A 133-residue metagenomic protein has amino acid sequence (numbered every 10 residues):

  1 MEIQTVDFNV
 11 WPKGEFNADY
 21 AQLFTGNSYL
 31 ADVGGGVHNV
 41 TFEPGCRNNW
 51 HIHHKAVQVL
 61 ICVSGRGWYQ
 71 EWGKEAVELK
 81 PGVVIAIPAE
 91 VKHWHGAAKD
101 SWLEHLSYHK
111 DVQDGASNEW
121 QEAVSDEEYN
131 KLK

Functional and structural regions predicted by a protein language model:
M1-G35, S117-K133: A short, N-terminal "cap"/entry segment at the start of jelly-roll beta-barrel domains of the cupin/DSBH fold
T25-N27, A56, S101-W102: Short acidic/glycine-enriched loop/turn segments that link adjacent beta-strands
L30-D32, V37-T41, V59, A76 (+2 more regions): Conserved hydrophobic/aromatic beta-strand scaffold that supports enzyme active sites
H38-H53: Conserved short histidine dyad/triad with adjacent acidic residue
R47, H54-P81, V91: A short beta-strand-loop-beta hairpin characteristic of the jelly-roll/cupin
W68, A76, K80-P81, A89-A116: Ligand-binding loop in jelly-roll beta-barrel domains
